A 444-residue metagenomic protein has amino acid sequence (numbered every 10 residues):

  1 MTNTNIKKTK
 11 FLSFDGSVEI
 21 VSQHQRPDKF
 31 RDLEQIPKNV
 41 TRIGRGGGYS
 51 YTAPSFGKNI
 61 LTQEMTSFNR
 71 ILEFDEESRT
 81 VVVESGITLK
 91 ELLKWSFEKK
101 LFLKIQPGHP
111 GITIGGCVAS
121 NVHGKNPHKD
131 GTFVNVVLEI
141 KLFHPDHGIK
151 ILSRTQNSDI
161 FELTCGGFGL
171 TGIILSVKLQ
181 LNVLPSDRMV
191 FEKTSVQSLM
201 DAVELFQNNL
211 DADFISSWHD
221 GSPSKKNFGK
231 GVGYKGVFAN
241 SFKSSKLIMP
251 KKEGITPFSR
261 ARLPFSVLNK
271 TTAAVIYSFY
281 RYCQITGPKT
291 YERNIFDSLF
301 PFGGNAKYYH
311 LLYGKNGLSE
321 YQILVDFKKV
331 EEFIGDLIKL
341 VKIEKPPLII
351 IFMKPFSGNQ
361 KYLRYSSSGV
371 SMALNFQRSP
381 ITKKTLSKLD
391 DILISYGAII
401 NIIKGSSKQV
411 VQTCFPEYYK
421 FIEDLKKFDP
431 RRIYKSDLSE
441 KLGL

Functional and structural regions predicted by a protein language model:
M1-L444: Noncatalytic alpha-helical scaffold of FAD-dependent oxidoreductases
